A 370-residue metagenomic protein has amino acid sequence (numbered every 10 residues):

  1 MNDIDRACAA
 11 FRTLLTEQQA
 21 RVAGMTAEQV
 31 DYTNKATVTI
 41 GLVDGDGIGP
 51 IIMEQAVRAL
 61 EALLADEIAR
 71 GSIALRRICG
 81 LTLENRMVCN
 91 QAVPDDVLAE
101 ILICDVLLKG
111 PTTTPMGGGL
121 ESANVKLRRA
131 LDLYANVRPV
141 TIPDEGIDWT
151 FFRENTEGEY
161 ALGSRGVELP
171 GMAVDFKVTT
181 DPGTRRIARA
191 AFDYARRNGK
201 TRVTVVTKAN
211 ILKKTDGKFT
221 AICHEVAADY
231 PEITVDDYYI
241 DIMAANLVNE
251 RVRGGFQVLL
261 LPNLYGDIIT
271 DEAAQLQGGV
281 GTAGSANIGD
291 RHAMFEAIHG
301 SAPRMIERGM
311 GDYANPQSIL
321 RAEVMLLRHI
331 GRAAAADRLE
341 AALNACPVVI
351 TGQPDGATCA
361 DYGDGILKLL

Functional and structural regions predicted by a protein language model:
N2-R76: N-terminal phosphate-binding or glycine-rich loops at protein starts, especially the Walker A/P-loop of NTPases
A7-T13, E17, N246-V349: Glycine-rich phosphate/nucleotide-binding loop
Q18-M25, G163, M172-V205, A209-L212 (+2 more regions): Glycine-rich phosphate/pyrophosphate-binding loop and the adjoining helix
G41-V57, L63, L169-I242: Glycine-rich phosphate/diphosphate-binding loop of Rossmann-like nucleotide-binding domains
D46-G49, D105, F152, A191 (+4 more regions): Buried hydrophobic positions in well-ordered alpha/beta secondary-structure cores of metabolic enzymes
A69-P94, A245-L247: N-terminal beta-loop-helix "entrance" segment that forms/cooperates in small-molecule cofactor or anionic ligand
L81-L83, G217-L259, N263-I268, G352: Active-site rim loops that border cofactor/substrate pockets in soluble metabolic enzymes
E84-V174, L264-G266: N-terminal glycine-rich phosphate/adenylate-binding segment common to multiple enzyme folds
